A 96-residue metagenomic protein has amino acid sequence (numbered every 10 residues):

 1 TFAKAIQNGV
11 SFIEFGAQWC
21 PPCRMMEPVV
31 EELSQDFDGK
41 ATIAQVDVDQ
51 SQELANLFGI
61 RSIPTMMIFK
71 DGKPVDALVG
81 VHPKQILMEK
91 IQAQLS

Functional and structural regions predicted by a protein language model:
T1-V10, Q52: A short beta-strand-turn-helix
G9, G16-W19, S62: Short pre-active-site segment immediately N-terminal to redox-active cysteine/selenocysteine motifs in thiol-based
F12-I13, I43, M66: Hydrophobic beta-strand anchors of alpha/beta hydrolase catalytic cores
C20-C23, M66: The canonical Cys-X-X-Cys-His
R24-F37: Typically the conserved alpha-helix immediately C-terminal to a functionally engaged Cys/Sec in thioredoxin-like
V30, E53, P64-A77: A short, hydrophobic beta-strand/beta-hairpin element that forms part of a small beta-sheet core
V48-A55: Structural microenvironment flanking redox-active thiols in thiol-disulfide oxidoreductases
K70-S96: Non-catalytic, surface beta->alpha helical segment in thiol-disulfide oxidoreductase systems
